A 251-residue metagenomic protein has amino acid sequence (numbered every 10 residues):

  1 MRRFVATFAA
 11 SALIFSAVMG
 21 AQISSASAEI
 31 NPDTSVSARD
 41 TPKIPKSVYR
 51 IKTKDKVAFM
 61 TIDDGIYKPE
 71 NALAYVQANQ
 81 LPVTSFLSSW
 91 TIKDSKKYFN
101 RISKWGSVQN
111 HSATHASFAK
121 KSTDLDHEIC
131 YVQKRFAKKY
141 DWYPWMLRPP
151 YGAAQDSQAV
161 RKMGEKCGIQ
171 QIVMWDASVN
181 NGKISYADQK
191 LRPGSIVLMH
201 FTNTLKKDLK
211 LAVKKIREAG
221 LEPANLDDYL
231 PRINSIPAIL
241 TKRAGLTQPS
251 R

Functional and structural regions predicted by a protein language model:
M1-A28: Secretory targeting and sorting signals
F15, M19, T114-H115, V179: Active-site micro-motifs of SAM-dependent methyltransferase domains
E29-I30, R39-T41, A78, K93 (+4 more regions): Post-signal peptide N-terminal regions of Sec-secreted extracellular proteins
D33, A38-T53, A78-N79, I92-D94 (+1 more regions): C-terminal domain-boundary segment and adjacent tail
D33-K120, D124-L125: Active-site beta->alpha N-cap acidic-glycine motif
N71, S117-E222, D227-K242: Catalytic domains of cell-wall/extracellular-matrix polysaccharide-remodeling enzymes, centered on de-N-acetylation
K104-G106, H111, I129, Q133 (+1 more regions): Histidine- and aromatic-rich ligand-binding microenvironments
